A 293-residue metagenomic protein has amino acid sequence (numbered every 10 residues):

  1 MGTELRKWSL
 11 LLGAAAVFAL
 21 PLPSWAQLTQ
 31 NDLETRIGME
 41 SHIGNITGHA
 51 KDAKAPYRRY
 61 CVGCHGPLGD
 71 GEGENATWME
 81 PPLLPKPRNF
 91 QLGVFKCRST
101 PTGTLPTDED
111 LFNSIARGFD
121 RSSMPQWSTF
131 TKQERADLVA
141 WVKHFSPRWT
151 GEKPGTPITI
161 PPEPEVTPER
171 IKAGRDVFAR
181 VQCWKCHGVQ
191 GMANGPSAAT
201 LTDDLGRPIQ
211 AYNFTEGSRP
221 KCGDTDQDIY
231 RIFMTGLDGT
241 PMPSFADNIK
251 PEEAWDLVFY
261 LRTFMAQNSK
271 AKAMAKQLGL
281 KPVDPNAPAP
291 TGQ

Functional and structural regions predicted by a protein language model:
G2-L12: Bacterial N-terminal signal peptides that target proteins for export
L12-P21: Bacterial N-terminal signal peptides
S24-A26: Boundary at the C-terminal end of the N-terminal hydrophobic targeting segment
L28-Y57, W149-A179, A271-L278, D284-Q293: Electrostatic cytochrome c docking/interface patches
T47-V62, D108, K172-W184, C222-Q227 (+3 more regions): Sequence context surrounding c-type heme c attachment/ligation sites in exported
R58-L84, R121, R148-G151, A179-L205 (+2 more regions): Periplasmic/extracellular electron-transfer cofactor-ligation site, primarily the c-type cytochrome heme-c attachment
W78-S128, R135-L138, V142, T200-F264: Extracytoplasmic electron-transfer domains, predominantly the class I c-type cytochrome c fold
P168-K172, F178, N213, G217-K221 (+4 more regions): C-type cytochrome heme-c attachment and multiheme electron-transfer modules
